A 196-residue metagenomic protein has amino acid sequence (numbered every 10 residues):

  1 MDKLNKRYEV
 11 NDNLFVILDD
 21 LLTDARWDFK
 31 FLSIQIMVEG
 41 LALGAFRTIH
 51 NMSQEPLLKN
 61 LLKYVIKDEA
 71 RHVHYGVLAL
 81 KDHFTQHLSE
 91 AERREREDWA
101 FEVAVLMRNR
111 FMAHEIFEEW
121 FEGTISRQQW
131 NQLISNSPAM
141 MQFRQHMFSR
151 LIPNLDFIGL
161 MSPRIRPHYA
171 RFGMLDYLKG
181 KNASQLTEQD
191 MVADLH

Functional and structural regions predicted by a protein language model:
M1-H196: Non-heme di-metal
